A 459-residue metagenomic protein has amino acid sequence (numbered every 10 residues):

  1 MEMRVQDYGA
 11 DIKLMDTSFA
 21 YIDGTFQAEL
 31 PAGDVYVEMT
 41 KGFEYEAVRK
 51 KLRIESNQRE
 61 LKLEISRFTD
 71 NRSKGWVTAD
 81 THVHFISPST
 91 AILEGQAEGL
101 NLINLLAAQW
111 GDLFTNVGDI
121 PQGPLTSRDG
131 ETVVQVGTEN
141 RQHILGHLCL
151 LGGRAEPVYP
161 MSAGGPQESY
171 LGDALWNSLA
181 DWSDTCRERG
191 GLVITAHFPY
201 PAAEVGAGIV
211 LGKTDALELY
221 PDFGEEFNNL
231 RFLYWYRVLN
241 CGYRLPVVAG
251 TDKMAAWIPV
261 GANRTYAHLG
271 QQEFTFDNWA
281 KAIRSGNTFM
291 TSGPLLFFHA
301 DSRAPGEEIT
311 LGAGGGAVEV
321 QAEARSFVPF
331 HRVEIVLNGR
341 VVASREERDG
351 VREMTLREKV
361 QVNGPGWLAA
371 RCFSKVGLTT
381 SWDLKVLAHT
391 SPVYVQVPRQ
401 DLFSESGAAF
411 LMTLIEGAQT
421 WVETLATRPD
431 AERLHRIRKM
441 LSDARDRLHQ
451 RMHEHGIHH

Functional and structural regions predicted by a protein language model:
M1-E29, D34-D70, P201-A203, Y236 (+2 more regions): C-terminal functional module detector
K74-V247, T251, W257, F276: Catalytic cores of extracellular degradative/oxidative enzymes
